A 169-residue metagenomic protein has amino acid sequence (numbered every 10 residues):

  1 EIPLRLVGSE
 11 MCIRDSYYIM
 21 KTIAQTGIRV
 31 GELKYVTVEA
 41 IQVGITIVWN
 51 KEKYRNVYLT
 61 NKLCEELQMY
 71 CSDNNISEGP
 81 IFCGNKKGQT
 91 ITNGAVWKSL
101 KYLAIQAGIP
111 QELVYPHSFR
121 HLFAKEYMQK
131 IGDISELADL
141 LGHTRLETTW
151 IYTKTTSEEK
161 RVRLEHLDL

Functional and structural regions predicted by a protein language model:
E1-G8, C12-I13: Single conserved hydrophobic/aromatic residue that forms the stacking wall/gate of nucleotide- or nucleobase-binding
D15-Y17, N93, W97, R120-H121: Short, leucine-enriched amphipathic alpha-helices that occur as contiguous helical runs
K21, Q25, R120-H143, I151: C-terminal catalytic core of tyrosine-transesterase DNA break-rejoin enzymes
T26-G31, Y35-M69: Conserved tyrosine-mediated DNA breakage-rejoining catalytic core shared by Y-recombinases
R29, E39, P110, T144-E147: Short coil/turn motifs that cap or connect alpha-helices
K51, L141, R145-H166: Catalytic-site neighborhood detector that most strongly recognizes the C-terminal catalytic loop/helix of tyrosine
N61-P110: Active-site/catalytic core of tyrosine-dependent DNA strand-transfer enzymes
L113-H117, Y152: Catalytic tyrosine of NAD(P)H-dependent dehydrogenase/reductases that use a Tyr as the general acid/base
